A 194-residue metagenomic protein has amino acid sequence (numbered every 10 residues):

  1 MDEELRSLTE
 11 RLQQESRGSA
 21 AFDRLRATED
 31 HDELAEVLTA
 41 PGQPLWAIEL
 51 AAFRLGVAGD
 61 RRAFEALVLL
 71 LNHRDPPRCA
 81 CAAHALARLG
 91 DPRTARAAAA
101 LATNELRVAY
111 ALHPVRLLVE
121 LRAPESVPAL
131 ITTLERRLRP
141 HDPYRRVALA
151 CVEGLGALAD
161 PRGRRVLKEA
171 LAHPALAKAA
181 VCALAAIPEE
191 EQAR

Functional and structural regions predicted by a protein language model:
M1-T9, R26-A40, D60-N72, D91-N104 (+3 more regions): Amphipathic alpha-helical scaffolding segments comprising HEAT/armadillo-like alpha-solenoid repeats
Q14-A27, Q43, L50-F53, V57: Alpha-helical segment of the N-proximal tetratricopeptide repeat
E15-G18, L45-I48, C79, A95 (+3 more regions): Residue-level detector of extended alpha-helical repeat arrays and alpha-solenoid scaffolds
A21-R24, R54, A85-R88, L101 (+3 more regions): Core register positions within helices of long alpha-helical scaffolds
G42-P44, R74-D75, L106-R107, Y144 (+1 more regions): Short inter-helical turns and helix N-cap capping residues of alpha-solenoid HEAT/ARM repeat scaffolds
R107-E120: A contiguous pocket-lining binding segment that forms or flanks enzyme active sites
Y144-A170: Extended alpha-helical scaffolding segments
R146-V152, V181-E190: TPR/TPR-like alpha-solenoid helical repeat scaffolds
